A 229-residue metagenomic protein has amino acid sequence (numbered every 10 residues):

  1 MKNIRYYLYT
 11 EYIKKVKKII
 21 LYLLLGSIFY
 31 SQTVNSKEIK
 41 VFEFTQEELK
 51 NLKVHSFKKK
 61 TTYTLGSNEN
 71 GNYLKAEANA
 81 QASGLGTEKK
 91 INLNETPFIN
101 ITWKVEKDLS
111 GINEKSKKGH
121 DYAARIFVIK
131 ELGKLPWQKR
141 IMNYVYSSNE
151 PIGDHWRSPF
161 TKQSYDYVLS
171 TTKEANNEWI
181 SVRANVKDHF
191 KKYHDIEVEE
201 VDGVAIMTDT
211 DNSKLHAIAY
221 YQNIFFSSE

Functional and structural regions predicted by a protein language model:
Y22-I28: Bacterial N-terminal signal peptides
V34-F57: Extracellular carbohydrate-recognition regions
F44, V204, Q222-F226: Extracellular beta-strand elements of beta-rich domains used for carbohydrate recognition/degradation or cell-matrix
T64-G84: Short carbohydrate-recognition loop motifs
E88-I99, K173-N176, E197: Extracellular/lumenal carbohydrate-interaction signature centered on repeated Trp-anchored short motifs
T102-D108, E131, K187: Solvent-exposed strand-to-loop "edge" motifs in beta-rich extracellular domains
G119-S164: Extracellular/luminal beta-rich ligand-recognition and adhesion surfaces characterized by aromatic-Gly/Pro-enriched
D121-I126, K162-S164, V168-T172, N176-H216: Extracellular beta-strand ligand-recognition surfaces/modules
